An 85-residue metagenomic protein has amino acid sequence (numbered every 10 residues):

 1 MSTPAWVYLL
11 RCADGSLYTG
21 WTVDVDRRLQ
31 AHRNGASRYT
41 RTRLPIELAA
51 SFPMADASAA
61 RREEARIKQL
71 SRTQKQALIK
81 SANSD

Functional and structural regions predicted by a protein language model:
M1-K68, R72-L78, A82-D85: GIY-YIG nuclease catalytic motif and its immediate N-terminal context
